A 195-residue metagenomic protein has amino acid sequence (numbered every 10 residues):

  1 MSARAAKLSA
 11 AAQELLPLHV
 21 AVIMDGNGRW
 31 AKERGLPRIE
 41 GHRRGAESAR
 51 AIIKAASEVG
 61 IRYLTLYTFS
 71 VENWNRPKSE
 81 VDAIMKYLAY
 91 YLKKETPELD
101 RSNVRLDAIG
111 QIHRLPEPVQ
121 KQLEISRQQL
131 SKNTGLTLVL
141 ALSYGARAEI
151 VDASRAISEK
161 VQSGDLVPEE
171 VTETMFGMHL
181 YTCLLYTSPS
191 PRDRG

Functional and structural regions predicted by a protein language model:
M1-S188, R192: Flexible, compositionally biased loop and terminal segments
